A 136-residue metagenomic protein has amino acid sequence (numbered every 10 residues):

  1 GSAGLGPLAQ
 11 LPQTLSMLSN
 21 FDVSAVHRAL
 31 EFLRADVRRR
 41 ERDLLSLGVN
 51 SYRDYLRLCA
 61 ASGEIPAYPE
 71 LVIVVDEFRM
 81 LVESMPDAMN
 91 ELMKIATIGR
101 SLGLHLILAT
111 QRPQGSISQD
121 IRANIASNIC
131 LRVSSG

Functional and structural regions predicted by a protein language model:
G1-N50, S62-G136: P-loop NTPase catalytic phosphate-binding loop
Y55-L56: Long, structured protein-protein interaction/assembly regions in large complexes
